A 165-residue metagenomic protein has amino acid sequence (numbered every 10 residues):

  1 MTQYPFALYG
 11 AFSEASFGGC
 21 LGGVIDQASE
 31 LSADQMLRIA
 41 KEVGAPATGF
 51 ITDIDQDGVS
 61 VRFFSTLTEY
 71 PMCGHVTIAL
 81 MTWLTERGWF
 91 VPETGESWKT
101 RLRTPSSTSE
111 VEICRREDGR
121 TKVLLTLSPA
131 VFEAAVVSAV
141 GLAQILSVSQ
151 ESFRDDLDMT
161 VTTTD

Functional and structural regions predicted by a protein language model:
M1-M72, T77-D165: Active-site proximal loop and beta-alpha junction motif in alpha/beta enzyme cores
